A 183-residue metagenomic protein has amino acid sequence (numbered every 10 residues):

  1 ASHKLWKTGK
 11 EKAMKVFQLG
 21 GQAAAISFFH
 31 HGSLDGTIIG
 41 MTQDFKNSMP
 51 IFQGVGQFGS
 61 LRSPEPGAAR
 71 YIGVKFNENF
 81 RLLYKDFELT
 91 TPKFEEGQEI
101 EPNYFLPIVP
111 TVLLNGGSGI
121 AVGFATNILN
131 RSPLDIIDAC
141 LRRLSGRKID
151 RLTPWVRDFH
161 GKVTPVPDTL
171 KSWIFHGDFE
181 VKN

Functional and structural regions predicted by a protein language model:
A1-L170: Catalytic phosphate-handling regions of large nucleic-acid enzymes and associated NTPases
E180-N183: Globular "head" domains of long coiled-coil molecular machines
